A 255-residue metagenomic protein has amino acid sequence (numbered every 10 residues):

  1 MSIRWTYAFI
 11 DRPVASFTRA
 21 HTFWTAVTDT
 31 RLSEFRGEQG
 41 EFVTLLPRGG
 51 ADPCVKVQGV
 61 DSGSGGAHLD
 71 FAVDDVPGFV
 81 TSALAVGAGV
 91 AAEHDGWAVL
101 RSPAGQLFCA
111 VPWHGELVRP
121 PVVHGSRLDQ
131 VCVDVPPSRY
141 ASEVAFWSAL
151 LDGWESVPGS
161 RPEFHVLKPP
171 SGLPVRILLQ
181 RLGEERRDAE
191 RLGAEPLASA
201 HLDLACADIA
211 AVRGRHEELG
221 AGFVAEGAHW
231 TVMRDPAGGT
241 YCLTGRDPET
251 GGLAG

Functional and structural regions predicted by a protein language model:
M1, R119-H124, L192-A194: Short boundary motifs at domain starts and secondary-structure transition points
M1-D52, G78-F79, A85, A91-E93 (+4 more regions): Core segments of cupin and vicinal oxygen chelate
I3, P103, S126: Structured loop/turn residues at beta-strand edges in well-structured enzyme cores
W5-V14, V43-P47, P53, Q58-F79 (+4 more regions): Vicinal oxygen chelate
F17, G63-A104, L197-T240, G245: Vicinal oxygen chelate
T28-G65, Q106-H114, W154-P196, R234-P236 (+1 more regions): Conserved short beta-strand elements that form part of the metal-binding/catalytic scaffold of enzyme active sites
W97-P121: Short, structured interface segments
G115-S126, P248-G255: A short, polar/charged loop-to-alpha-helix boundary motif
